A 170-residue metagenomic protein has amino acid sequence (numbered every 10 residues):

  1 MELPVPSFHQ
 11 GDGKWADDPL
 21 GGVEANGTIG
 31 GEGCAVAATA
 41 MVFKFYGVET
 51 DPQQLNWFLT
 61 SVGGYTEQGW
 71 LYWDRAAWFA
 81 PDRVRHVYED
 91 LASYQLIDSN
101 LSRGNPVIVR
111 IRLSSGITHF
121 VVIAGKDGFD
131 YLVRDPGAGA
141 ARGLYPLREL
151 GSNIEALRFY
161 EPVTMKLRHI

Functional and structural regions predicted by a protein language model:
M1-G64: Active-site-adjacent structural segments surrounding the nucleophilic cysteine of cysteine proteases and isopeptidases
A40-I170: Conserved active-site-adjacent core of cysteine acyl-enzyme catalytic domains
